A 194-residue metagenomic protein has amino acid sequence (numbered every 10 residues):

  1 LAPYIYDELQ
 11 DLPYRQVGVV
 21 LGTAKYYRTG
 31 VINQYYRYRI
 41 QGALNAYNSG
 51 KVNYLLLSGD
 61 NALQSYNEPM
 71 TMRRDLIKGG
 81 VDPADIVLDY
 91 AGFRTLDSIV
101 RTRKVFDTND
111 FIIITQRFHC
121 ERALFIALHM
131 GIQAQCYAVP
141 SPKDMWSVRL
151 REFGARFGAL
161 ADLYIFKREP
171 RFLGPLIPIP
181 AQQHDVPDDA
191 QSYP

Functional and structural regions predicted by a protein language model:
L1-L150: A structural signal for short, hydrophobic/glycine-enriched beta-strand patches
L1-R15, R171-P178, Q182, P187-Y193: N-terminal membrane-anchoring alpha-helices
Q10, K78, V100, A155 (+3 more regions): Low-complexity, compositionally biased segments
A62-N67, Q135, G158-Y164, A181-V186: A general structural signal for short secondary-structure boundary/capping elements
W146-F172: A transmembrane-helix-recognition feature enriched in membrane-embedded lipid enzymes and envelope glyco-/phospholipid
